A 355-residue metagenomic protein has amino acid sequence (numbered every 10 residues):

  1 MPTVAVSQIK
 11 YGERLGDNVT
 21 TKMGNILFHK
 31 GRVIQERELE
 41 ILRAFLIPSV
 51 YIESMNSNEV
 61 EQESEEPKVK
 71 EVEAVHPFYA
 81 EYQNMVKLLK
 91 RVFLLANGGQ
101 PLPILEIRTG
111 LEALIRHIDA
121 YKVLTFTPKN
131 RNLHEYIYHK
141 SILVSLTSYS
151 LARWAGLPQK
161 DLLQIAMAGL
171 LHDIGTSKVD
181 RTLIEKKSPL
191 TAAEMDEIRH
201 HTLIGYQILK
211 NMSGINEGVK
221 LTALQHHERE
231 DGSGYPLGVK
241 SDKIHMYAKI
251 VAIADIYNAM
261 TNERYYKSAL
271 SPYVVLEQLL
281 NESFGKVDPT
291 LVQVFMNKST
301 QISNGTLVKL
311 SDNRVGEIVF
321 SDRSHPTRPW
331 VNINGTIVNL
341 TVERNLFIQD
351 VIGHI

Functional and structural regions predicted by a protein language model:
M1-L105, A269-I355: Terminal helices and disordered tails flanking the catalytic cores of nucleotide-processing hydrolases
V4, R14, K22-M23, H29 (+8 more regions): Residue-level signal for pocket-adjacent positions within structured domains
K10, G16-D17, F126, N132-L133 (+7 more regions): Short leucine-rich amphipathic alpha-helices used at interfaces
E61-R199, K210-S213, G218: Acidic/His-rich, divalent-metal-binding segments that scaffold phosphate/diphosphate chemistry
R131-H134, E185-A193, A223, K243-Y247 (+2 more regions): Short alpha-helical linear motifs
V144, I165-K178, D196-Q207, N211-V292 (+3 more regions): Alpha-helical scaffolding flanking metal-ion-dependent phosphate/phosphodiester catalytic sites
